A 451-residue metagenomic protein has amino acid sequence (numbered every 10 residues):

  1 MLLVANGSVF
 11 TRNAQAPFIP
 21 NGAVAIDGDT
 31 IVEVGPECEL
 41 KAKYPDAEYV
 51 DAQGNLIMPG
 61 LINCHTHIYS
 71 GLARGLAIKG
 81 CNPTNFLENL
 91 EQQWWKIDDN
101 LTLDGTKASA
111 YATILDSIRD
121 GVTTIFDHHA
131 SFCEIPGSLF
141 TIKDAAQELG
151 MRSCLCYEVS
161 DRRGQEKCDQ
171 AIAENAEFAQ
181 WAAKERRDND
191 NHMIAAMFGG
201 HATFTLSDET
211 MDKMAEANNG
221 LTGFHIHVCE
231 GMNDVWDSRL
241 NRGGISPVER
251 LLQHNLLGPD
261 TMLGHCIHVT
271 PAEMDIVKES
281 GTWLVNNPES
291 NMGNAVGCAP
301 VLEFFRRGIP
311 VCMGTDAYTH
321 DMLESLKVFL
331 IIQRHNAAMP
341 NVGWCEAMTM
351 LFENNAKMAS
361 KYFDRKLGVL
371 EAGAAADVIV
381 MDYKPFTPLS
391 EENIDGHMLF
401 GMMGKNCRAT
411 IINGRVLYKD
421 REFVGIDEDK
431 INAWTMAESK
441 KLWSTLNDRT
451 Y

Functional and structural regions predicted by a protein language model:
M1-G22, I26-V32, K43, F352-Y451: Active-site microenvironment of metallo-dependent hydrolases
L2-N6, K41-E88, D104, Y111 (+1 more regions): Replace "His-x-His-based motif
G7, V24, D29, G54 (+14 more regions): Divalent metal-coordination and catalytic microenvironments
L72-T106, R162-G164, M232-G258, S280-W283 (+1 more regions): Active-site gating loops and adjacent loop-to-helix segments of metal-dependent hydrolytic enzymes
L76-H128, C133-M151, A173-D190, M436-K441 (+1 more regions): Alpha-helical scaffold segments that flank or form the walls of functional sites
H129-I267: Metal-coordinating catalytic core of metallo-dependent amide/deamination hydrolases
G150, N218-G223, L256-P259, I276-V285 (+2 more regions): Glycine-enriched alpha-helix->loop->beta-strand junction motifs that scaffold or abut catalytic
Q253-D260, V301-P385, L399-M403: His/Asp/Glu-enriched, well-ordered alpha-helical/loop segment that forms or immediately abuts the divalent-metal
